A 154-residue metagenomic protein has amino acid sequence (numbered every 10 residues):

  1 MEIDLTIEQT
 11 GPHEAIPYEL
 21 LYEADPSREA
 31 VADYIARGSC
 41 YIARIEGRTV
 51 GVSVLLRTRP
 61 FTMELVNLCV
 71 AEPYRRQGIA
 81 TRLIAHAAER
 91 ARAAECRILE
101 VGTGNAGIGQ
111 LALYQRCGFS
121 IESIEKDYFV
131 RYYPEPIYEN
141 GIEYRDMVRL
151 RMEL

Functional and structural regions predicted by a protein language model:
I3-E72, I84-A85, E153: Acetyl-CoA-dependent GNAT
G38, Y144-R149: Short hydrophobic/aromatic beta-strand or adjacent loop that forms the aromatic wall/cage of a ligand/substrate-binding
L68-R76, T103-N105: A short, internal acetyl-CoA/4′-phosphopantetheine-binding micro-motif in the GNAT/acyltransferase core
R76-E89, R116: Conserved acetyl-CoA-binding loop-helix of GNAT-fold acetyltransferases
A91-T103: Conserved GNAT acetyl-CoA-binding A-motif
V101-L111, K126-Y132: Conserved beta-strand-loop-alpha-helix junction that forms the acyl-donor binding cleft
Q115-S123: Conserved acetyl-CoA-binding loop of GNAT-fold acetyltransferases
E122-D146: Short, flexible, glycine-rich and Lys/Arg-enriched loop motifs at helix boundaries that contact anionic partners
